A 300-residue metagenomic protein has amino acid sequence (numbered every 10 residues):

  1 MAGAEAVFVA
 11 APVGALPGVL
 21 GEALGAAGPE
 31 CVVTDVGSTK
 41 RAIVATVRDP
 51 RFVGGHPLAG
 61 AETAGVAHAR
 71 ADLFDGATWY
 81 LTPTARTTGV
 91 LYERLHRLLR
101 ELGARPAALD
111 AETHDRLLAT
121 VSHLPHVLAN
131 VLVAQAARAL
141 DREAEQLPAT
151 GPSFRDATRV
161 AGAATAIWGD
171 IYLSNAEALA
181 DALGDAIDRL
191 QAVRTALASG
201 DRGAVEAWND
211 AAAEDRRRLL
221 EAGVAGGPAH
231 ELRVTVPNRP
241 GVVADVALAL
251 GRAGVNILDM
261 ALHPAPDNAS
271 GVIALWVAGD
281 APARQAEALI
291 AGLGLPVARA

Functional and structural regions predicted by a protein language model:
A4: An anion/phosphate-binding loop that grips the pyrophosphate of nucleotide cofactors and donors
V7-F8, T34: N-terminal Rossmann-like NAD(P) cofactor-binding module of classical short-chain dehydrogenase/reductase
A10-P12, G37, H56, P83: Glycine-rich, N-terminal phosphate-binding loop of Rossmann-like dinucleotide-binding domains
P17-A67: Rossmann-like NAD(P)(H) cofactor-binding subdomain of soluble oxidoreductases
L73-G162: Internal alpha-helical scaffold of NAD(P)-dependent oxidoreductase catalytic cores
R142-A212: Interdomain hinge/lid region at the active-site interface of Rossmann-like NAD(P)-dependent oxidoreductases
D215-A300: A conserved regulatory-domain signal marking ACT and ACT-like small-molecule sensing domains and adjacent regulatory
